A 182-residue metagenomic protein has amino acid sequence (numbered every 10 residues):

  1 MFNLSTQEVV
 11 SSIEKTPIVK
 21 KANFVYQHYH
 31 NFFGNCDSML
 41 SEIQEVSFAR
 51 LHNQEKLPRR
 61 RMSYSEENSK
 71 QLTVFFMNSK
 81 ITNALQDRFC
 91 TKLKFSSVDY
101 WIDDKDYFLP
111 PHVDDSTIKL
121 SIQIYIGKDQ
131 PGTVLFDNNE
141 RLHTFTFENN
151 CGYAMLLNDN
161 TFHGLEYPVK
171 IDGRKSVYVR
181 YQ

Functional and structural regions predicted by a protein language model:
F2-F89: Non-heme Fe(II)/2-oxoglutarate
T73-M77, I81-Q182: Catalytic core of non-heme Fe(II) oxygenases with the double-stranded beta-helix
